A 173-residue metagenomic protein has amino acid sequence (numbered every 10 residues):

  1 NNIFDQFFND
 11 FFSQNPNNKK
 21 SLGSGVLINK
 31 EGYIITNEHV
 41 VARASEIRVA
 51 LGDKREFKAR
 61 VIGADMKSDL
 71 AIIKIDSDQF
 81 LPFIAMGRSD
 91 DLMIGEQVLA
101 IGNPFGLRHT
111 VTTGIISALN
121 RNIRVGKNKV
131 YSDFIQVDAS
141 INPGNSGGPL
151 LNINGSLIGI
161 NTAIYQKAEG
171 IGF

Functional and structural regions predicted by a protein language model:
N1-F173: Serine-dependent protease modules
